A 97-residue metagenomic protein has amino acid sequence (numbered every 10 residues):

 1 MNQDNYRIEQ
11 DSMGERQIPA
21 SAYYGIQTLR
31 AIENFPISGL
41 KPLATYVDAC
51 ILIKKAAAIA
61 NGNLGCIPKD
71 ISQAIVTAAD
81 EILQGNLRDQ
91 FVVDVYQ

Functional and structural regions predicted by a protein language model:
M1-Q97: Conserved, well-structured ligand/cofactor-binding cores
